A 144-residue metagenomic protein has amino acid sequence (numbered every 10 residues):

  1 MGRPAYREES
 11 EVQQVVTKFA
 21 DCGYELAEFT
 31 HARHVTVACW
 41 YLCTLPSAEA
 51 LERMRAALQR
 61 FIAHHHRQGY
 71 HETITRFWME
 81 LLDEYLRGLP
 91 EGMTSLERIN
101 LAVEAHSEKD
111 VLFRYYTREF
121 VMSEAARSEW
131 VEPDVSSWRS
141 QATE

Functional and structural regions predicted by a protein language model:
M1-Q13: Extreme N-terminal tail/first-helix region
Y6-E9, D21-M93: Conserved, aromatic- and glycine-enriched, well-ordered alpha/beta core segments that occur as contiguous structural
V16-T17: C-terminal structural segments of small proteins and small subunits
H71-E144: A charged, amphipathic interaction segment
